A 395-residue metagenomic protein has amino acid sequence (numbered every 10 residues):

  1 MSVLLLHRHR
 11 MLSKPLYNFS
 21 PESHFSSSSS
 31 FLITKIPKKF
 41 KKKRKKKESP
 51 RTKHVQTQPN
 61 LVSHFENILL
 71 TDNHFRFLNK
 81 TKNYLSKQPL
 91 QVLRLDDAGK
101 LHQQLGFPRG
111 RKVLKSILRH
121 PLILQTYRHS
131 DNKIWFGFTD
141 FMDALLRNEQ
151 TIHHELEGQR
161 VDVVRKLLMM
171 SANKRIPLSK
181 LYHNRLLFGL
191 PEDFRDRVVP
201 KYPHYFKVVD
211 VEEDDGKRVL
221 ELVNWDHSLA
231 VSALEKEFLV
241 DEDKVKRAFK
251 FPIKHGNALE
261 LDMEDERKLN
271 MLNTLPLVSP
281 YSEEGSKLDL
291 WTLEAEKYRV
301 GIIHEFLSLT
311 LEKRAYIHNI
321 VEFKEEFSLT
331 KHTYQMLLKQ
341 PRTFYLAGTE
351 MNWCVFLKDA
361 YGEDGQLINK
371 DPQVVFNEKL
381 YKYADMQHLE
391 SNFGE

Functional and structural regions predicted by a protein language model:
M1-R44: N-terminal chloroplast transit peptides
T57, K112-Q159, Y202-D241, P341-N369: Charged low-complexity interaction tracts in eukaryotic proteins
D72-L90, E155-N173, G285-L311: Positively charged, polyanion-binding regions of nucleic-acid-associated proteins
L78-N132: General structural concept
N79-K80, Q88-Q103, F136, A172-L187 (+1 more regions): Short acidic, hydrophobic short linear motifs in intrinsically disordered regions
F107-L118, G189-P200, L329-K339: Short amphipathic alpha-helical interaction segments
R147-G285: Long all-alpha helical scaffold domains
E264-V300, E305-E395: C-terminal structured domains
